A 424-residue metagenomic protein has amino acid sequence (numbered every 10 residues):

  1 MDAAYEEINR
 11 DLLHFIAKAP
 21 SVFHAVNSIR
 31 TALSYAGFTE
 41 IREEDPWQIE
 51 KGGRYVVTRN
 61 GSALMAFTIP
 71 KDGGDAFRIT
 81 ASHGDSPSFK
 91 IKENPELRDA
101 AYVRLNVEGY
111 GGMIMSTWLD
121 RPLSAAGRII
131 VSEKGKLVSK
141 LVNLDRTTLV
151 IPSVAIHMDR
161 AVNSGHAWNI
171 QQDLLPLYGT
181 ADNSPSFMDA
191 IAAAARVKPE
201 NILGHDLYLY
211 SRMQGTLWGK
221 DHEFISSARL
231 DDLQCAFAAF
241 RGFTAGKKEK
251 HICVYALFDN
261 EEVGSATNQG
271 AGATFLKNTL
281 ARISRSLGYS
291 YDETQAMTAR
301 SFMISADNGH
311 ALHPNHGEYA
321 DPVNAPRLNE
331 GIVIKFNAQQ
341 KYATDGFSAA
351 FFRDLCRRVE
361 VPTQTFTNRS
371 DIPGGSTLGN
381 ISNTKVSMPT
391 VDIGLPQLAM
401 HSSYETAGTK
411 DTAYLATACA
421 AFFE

Functional and structural regions predicted by a protein language model:
M1-E424: N-terminal hydrophobic/helix-forming segments and targeting peptides
